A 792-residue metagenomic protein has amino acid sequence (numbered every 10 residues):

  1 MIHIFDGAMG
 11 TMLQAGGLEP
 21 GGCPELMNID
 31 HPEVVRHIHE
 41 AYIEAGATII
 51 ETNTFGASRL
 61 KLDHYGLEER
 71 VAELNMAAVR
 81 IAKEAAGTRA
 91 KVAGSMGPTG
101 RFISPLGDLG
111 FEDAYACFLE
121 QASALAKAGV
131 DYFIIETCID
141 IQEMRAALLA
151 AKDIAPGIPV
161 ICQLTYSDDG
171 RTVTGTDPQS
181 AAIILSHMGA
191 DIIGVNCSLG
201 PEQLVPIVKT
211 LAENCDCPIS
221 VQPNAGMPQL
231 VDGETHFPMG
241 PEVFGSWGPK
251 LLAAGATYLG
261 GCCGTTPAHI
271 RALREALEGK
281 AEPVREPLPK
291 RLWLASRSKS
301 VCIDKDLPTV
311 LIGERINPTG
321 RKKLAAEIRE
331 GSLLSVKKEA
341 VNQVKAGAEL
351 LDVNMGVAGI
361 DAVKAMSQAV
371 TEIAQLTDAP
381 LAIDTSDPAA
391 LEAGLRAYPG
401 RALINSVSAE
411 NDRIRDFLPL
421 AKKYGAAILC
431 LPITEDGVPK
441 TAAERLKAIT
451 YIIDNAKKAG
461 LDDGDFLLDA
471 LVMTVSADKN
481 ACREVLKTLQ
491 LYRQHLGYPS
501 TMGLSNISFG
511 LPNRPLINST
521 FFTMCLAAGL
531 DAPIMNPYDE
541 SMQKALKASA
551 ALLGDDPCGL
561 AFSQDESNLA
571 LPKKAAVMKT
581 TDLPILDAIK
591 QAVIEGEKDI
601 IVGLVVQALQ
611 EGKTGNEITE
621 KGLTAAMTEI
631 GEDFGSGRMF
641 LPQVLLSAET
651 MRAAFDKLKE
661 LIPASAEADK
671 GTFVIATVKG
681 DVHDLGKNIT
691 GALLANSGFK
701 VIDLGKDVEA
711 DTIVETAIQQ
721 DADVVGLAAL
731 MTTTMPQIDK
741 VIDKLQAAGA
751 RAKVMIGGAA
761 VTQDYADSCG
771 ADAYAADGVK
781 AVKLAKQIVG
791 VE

Functional and structural regions predicted by a protein language model:
M1-D469, M473-E792: Domain-level signal for soluble alpha/beta catalytic cores
